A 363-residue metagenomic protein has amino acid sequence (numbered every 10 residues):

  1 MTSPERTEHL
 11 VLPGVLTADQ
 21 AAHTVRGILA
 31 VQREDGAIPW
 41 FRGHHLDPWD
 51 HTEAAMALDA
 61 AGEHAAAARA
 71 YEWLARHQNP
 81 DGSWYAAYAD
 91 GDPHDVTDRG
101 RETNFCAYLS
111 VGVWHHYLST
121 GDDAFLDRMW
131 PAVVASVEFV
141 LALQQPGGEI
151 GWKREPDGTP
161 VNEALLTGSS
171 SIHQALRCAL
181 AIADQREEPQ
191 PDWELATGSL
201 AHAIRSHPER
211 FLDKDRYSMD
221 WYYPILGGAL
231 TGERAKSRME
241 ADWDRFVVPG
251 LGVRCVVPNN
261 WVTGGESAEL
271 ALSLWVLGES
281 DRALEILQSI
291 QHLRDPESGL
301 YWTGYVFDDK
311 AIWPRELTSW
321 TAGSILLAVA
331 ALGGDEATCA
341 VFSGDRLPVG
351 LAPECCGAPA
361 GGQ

Functional and structural regions predicted by a protein language model:
M1-W49, A60-Y88, V134-A135, V140-G147 (+5 more regions): Low-complexity, Ser/Thr/Pro/Gly-enriched N-terminal "stalk/linker" regions
T2-G14, T52-A66, Y108-F125, S170-E187 (+3 more regions): Well-ordered alpha-helical scaffold segments within catalytic/enzyme domains
E5-T7, V15-L16, A22-H23, D47-P48 (+2 more regions): Extended ligand-binding clefts on enzyme/binding-domain cores
L10, G43, M56, D98 (+4 more regions): Generic anion/oxyanion-binding catalytic loop in active/binding sites
L12, D47-H51, A55-Q144, L287 (+1 more regions): Aromatic-rich carbohydrate-recognition surfaces in CAZymes
I28-V31, A61, L74, D81 (+11 more regions): Alpha-helical solenoid scaffolds that mediate protein-protein interactions, centered on TPR/SEL1-like repeats but also
G43, W84, L230-M239, V256-E266 (+1 more regions): CBM-like carbohydrate-recognition segments
Y85-R99, G151-A164, F246-P249, Y305-A311: Acidic/His metal-coordination segments adjacent to aromatic residues that form catalytic metal sites in metalloenzymes
